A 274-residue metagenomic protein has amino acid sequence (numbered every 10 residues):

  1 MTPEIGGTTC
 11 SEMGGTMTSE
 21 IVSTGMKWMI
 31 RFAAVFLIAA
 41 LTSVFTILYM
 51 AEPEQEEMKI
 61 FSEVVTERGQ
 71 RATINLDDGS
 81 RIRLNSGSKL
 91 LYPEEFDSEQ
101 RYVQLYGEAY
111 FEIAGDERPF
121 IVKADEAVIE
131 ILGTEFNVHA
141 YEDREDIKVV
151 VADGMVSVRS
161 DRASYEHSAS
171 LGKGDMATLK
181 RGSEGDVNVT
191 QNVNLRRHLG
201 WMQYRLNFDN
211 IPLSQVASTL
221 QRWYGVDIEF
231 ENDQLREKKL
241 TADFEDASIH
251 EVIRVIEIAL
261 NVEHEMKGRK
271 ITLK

Functional and structural regions predicted by a protein language model:
M1-R31: Positively biased amphipathic helices and basic secretion/translocation or surface-docking motifs that either flank
G25-F32, A40-K274: A residue-level detector for the "anchor" residue at the start of short, highly conserved motifs
